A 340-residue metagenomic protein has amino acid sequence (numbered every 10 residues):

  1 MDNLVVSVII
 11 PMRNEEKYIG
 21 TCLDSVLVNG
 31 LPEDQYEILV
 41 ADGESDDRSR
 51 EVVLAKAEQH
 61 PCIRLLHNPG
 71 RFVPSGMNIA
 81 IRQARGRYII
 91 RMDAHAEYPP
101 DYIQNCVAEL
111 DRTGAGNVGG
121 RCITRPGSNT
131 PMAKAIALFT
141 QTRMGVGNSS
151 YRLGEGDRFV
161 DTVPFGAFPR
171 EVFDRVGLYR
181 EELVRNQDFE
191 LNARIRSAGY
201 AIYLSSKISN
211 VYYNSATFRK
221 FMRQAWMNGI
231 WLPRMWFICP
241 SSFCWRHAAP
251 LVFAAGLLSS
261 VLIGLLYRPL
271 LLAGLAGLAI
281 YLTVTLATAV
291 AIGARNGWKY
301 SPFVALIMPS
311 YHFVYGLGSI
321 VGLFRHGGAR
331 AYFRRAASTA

Functional and structural regions predicted by a protein language model:
M1-V28: N-proximal low-complexity "stem/linker" segments adjacent to membrane-targeting elements
L4-S7, E37, E190: Cell-envelope/extracellular polymer assembly enzymes that use nucleotide-activated donors
D42-E51, G70, D93-P99: A conserved acidic beta->alpha catalytic loop
N68-A84, N105, V160-V163: Glycine-rich, basic loop-to-helix element that forms the pyrophosphate-binding segment of sugar-nucleotide handling
I89: Short aromatic/hydrophobic "clamp" motif used to bind/position activated sugar donors
P100-K134, L138, S209: Conserved donor NDP-sugar-binding/catalytic core segment of glycosyltransferases
P126, D174, R180-F243: Catalytic donor/gating beta->alpha subdomain of glycosyltransferases that bind UDP-sugars
F253-G328: Membrane-embedded multi-pass helical conduit in multi-pass membrane proteins, especially envelope-biosynthetic
